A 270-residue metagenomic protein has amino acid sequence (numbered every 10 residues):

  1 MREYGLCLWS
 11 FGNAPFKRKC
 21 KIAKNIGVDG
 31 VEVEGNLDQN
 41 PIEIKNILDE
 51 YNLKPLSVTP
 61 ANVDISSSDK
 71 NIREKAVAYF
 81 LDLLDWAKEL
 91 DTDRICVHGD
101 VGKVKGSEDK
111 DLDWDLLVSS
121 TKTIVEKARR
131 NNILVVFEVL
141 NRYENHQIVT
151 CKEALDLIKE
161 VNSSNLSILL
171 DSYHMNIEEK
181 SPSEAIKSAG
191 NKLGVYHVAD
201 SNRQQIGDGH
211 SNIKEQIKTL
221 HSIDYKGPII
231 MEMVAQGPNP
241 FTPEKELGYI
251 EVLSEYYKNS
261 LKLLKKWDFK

Functional and structural regions predicted by a protein language model:
M1-E3, S10-K24, D91-D93, I148 (+2 more regions): Histidine-acidic metal/acid-base catalytic patches
S10-G12, G35-L37, P60-D64, G99-K103 (+4 more regions): Active-site-proximal loop/turn and secondary-structure-junction residues that shape catalytic pockets, frequently
C20-L37, T59-N62: N-terminal substrate-binding region of glycoside hydrolase catalytic domains
D29-G30, K54, D93, L134 (+1 more regions): Residue-level detector of anion-binding/catalytic polar loops
E32, S57, C96, V136 (+2 more regions): Conserved beta-strand positions in the central sheet of alpha/beta enzyme cores
L37-I47: Active-site-adjacent beta->alpha loops and helix N-cap segments on the catalytic face of soluble alpha/beta enzymes
E50, N71-S167, I250-Y256: Active-site acidic/histidine proton-transfer and metal-coordination neighborhood in alpha/beta enzyme cores
V63-D69, K103-E108, Y143-E144, I177-E178 (+2 more regions): A short acidic, helix-capping loop that chelates divalent metal ions and anchors anionic groups
